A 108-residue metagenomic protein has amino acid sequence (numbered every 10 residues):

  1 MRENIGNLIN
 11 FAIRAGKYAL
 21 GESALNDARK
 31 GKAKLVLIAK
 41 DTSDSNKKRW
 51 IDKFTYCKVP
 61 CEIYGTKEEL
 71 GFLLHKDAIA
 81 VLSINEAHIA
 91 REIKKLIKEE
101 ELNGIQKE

Functional and structural regions predicted by a protein language model:
N4-I38: N-terminal first-folded block
E22, K40-D41, I84-N85: Fold-independent oxyanion-binding glycine-rich loops and adjacent beta-strand/coil segments at enzyme active sites
N26, S43-D44, H88-A90: Glycine-rich nucleotide phosphate-binding loop and flanking beta-alpha elements of Rossmann-like dinucleotide-binding
K30-D52, V59-P60: N-terminal positively charged helical leader segments and presequences
D41-T42, T66-E69, A87: Short, ordered loop/turn segments at secondary-structure junctions
K53-V81: Mid-chain, well-packed structural core segment of small domains
G71-E108: C-terminal structural segments of small proteins and small subunits
